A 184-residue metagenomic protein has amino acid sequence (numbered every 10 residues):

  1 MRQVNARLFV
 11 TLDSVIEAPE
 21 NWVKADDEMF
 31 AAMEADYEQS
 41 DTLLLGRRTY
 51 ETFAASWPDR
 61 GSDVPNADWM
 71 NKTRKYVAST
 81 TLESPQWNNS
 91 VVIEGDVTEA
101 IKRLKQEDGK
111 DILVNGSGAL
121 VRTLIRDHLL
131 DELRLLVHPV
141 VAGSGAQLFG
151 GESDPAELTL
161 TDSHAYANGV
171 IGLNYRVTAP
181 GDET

Functional and structural regions predicted by a protein language model:
M1-L129, P139-T184: Portal/gating segments that form or line small-molecule/metal binding sites
L136: Non-cysteine beta-strand/loop elements that form the S-adenosyl-L-methionine
